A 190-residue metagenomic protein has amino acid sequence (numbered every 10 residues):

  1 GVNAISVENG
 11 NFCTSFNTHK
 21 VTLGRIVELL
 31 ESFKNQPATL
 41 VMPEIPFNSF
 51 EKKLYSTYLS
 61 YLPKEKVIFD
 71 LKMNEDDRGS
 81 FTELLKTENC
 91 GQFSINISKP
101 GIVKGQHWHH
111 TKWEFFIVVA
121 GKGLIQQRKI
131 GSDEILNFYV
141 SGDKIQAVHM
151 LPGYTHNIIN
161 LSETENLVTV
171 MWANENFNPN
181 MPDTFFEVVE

Functional and structural regions predicted by a protein language model:
G1-C13, N17-V21, E28-S32: Alpha-helical substrate-binding/gating segment
F12, T111-R128: Glycine- and acidic-residue-biased ligand/ion/polar-headgroup-sensing regions
H19, N35-K64: Terminal hydrophobic/aromatic helix or amphipathic segment near a protein terminus
V67-Q106: A short glycine-rich, His/Asp/Glu-containing loop-to-beta-strand
F81, G105-H107, I125-Q127, A147-M150 (+1 more regions): Short beta-strand His + acidic residue motifs that chelate non-heme Fe in jelly-roll/DSBH and cupin folds
C90, I102-F115, G142-K144: A short beta-loop-beta micro-motif enriched in histidine and acidic residues
K129-G153: Short acidic-glycine-tyrosine-enriched beta hairpin
S132-E134, L161-E190: Double-stranded beta-helix
